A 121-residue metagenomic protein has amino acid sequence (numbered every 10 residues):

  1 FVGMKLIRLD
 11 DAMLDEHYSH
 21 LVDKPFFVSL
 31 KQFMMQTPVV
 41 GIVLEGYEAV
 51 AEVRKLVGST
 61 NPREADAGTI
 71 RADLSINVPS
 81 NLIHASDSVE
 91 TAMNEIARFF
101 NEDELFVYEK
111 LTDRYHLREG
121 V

Functional and structural regions predicted by a protein language model:
F1-V121: Non-catalytic terminal and connector segments of soluble metabolic enzymes
